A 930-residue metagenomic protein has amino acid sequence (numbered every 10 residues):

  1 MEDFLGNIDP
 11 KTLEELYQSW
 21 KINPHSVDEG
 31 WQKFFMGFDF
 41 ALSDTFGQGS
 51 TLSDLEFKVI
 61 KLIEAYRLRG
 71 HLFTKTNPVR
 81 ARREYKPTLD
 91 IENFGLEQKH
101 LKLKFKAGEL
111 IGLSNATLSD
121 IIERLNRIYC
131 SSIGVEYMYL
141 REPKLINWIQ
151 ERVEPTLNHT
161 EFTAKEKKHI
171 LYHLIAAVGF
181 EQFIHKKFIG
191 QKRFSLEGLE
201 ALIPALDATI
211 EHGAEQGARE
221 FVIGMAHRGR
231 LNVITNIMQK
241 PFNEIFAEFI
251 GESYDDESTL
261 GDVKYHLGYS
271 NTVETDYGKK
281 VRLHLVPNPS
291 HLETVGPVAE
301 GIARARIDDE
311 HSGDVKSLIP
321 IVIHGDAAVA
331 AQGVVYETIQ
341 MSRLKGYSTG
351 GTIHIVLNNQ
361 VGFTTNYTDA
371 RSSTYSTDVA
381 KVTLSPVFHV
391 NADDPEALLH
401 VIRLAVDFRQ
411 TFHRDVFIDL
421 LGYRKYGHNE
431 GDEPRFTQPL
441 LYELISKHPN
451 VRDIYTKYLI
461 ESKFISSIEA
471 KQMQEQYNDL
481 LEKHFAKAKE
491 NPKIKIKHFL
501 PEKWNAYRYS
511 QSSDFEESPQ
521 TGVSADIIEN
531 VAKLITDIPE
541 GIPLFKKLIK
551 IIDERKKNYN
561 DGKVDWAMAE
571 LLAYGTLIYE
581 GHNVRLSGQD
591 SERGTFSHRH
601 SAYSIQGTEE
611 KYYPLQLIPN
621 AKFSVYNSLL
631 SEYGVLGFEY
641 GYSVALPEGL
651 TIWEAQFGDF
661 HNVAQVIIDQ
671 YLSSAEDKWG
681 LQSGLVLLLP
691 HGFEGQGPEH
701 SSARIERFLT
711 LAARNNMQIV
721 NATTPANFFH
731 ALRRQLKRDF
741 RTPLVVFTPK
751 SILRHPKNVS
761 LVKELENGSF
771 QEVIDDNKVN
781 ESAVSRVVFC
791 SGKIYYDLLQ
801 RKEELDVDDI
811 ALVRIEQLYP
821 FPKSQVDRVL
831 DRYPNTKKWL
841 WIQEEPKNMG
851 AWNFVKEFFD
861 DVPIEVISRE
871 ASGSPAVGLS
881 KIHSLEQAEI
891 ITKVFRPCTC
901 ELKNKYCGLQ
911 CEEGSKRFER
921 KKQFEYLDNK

Functional and structural regions predicted by a protein language model:
M1-F38: Subset of Sec-pathway N-terminal targeting signals
F4-N7, S50, R193-E200, R282-E293 (+13 more regions): Alpha-helix capping and helix-loop boundary segments enriched in small/acidic/polar residues
F34, F38-L202, A218: Extended, charge-enriched "interface" segments that sit outside catalytic cores
D54-E64, L68-K106, K144-L145, T156 (+5 more regions): Flexible, glycine-rich loop/tail regions that form catalytic "lids" or insertion modules at the edges of active sites
N158-F180, G251-E300, R304-H311, P614 (+1 more regions): Active-site cores of enzymes that catalyze phosphoryl transfer or operate on phosphate-rich substrates
G179, F183-N243, D553-K556, D565-N583: Active-site pocket-lining segments that scaffold enzyme catalytic pockets across diverse folds
R219-L384, F388, F596-G649: Cofactor-binding active-site loop characterized by glycine-rich and histidine/acidic residues
G362-S373, K381-F417, G422-G427, R435: Conserved phosphate-handling catalytic cores of large alpha/beta enzymes
